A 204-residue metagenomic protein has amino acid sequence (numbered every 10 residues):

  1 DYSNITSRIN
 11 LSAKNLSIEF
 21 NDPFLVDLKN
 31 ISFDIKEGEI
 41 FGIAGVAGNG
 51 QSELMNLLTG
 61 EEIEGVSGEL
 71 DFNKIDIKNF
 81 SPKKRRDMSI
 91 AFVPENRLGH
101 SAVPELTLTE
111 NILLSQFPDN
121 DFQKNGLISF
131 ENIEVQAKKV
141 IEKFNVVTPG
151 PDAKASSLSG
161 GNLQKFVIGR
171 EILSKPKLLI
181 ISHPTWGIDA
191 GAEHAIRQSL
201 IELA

Functional and structural regions predicted by a protein language model:
D1-A204: Glycine-rich phosphate-binding loops of nucleotide-dependent enzymes
